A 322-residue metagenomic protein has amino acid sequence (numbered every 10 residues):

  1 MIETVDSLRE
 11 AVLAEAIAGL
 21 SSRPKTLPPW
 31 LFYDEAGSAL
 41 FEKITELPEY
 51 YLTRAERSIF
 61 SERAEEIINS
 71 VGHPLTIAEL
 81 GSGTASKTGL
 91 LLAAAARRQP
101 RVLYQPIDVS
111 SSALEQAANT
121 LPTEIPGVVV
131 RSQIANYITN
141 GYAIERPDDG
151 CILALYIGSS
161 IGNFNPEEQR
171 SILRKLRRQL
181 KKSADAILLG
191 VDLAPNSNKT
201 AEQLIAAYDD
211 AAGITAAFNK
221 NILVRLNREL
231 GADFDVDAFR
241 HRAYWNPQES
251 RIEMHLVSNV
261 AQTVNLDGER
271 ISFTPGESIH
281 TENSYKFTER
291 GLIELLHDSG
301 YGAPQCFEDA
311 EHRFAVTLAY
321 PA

Functional and structural regions predicted by a protein language model:
V5, P24-P74: Class I SAM-dependent methyltransferase Rossmann-like catalytic core, especially the SAM/SAH-binding loop
P74-G83: Conserved class I S-adenosyl-L-methionine
T84-Q99: Conserved SAM-binding loop of SAM-dependent methyltransferases across substrates and taxa, primarily the Class I
D108-S112: Conserved SAM/SAH-binding beta-strand->alpha-helix loop
G162-L176: A short, conserved alpha-helix within the catalytic core of class I
Q179-P195: Conserved beta-strand signature within the Rossmann-like core of class I S-adenosyl-L-methionine
L193, Q203-Y285, E289, I293-S299: Substrate-binding/catalytic lobe of Class I Rossmann-like enzymes that use SAM or dcSAM, i.e., the mid-to-C-terminal
L256-N259, E308-A322: Core SAM-dependent methyltransferase catalytic element
